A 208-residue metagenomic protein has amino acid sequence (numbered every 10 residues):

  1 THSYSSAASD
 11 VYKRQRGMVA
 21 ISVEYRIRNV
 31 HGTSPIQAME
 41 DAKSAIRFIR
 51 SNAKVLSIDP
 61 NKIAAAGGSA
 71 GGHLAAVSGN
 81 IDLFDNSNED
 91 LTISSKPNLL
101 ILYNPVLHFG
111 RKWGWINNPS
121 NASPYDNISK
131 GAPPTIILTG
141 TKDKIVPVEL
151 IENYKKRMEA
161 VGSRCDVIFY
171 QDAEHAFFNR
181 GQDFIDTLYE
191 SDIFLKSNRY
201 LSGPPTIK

Functional and structural regions predicted by a protein language model:
T1-A8, Y12: Single conserved hydrophobic/aromatic residue that forms the stacking wall/gate of nucleotide- or nucleobase-binding
G17-E24, L99, D166: A fold-wide structural signal in alpha/beta-hydrolase
V23-P60, R180-D186: Catalytic nucleophile-loop/oxyanion-hole region of alpha/beta-hydrolase and closely related hydrolase-like folds
S44-S120, P124: Primarily recognizes the serine-hydrolase "nucleophile elbow" in alpha/beta-hydrolase and SGNH/GDSL folds
S94-N98, S129-T135, V161-R164: Short, proline-enriched alpha-helix->beta-strand connector loops that line the catalytic pocket of alpha/beta-hydrolase
I137-T139, D143: Short beta-strand/loop motif that positions the catalytic acidic residue of the alpha/beta-hydrolase fold
K144-L150: Conserved alpha/beta-hydrolase "acid-adjacent" motif
E152-K155, E159-K208: C-terminal catalytic histidine-bearing segment of alpha/beta-hydrolase fold enzymes
